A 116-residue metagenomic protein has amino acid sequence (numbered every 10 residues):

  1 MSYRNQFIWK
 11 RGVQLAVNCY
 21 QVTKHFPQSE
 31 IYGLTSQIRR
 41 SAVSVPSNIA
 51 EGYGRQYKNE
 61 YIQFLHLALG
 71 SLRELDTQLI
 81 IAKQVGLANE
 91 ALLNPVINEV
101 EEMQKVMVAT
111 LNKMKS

Functional and structural regions predicted by a protein language model:
M1-S116: Short, C-terminally biased terminal segments at protein or domain edges
